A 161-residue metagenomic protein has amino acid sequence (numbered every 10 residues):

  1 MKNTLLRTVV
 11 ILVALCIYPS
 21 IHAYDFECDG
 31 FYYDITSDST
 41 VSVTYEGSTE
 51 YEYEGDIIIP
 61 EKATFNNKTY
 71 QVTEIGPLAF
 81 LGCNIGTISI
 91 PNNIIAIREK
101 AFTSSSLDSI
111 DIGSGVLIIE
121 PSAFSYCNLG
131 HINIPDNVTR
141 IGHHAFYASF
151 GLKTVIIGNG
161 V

Functional and structural regions predicted by a protein language model:
M1-R7: Positively charged n-region of N-terminal signal peptides that target proteins for export
V10-I11, L15: Short, linear, compositionally biased motifs with a strong N-terminal bias
I21-G30: Boundary at the C-terminal end of the N-terminal hydrophobic targeting segment
F31-I35: Short amphipathic beta-strand and strand-loop transition segments with alternating hydrophobic
T36-T40, E52-E74, C83-A96, S105-I118 (+2 more regions): Structural signature of tandem-repeat unit edges
S42-Y45: Non-globular, low-complexity intrinsically disordered regions
